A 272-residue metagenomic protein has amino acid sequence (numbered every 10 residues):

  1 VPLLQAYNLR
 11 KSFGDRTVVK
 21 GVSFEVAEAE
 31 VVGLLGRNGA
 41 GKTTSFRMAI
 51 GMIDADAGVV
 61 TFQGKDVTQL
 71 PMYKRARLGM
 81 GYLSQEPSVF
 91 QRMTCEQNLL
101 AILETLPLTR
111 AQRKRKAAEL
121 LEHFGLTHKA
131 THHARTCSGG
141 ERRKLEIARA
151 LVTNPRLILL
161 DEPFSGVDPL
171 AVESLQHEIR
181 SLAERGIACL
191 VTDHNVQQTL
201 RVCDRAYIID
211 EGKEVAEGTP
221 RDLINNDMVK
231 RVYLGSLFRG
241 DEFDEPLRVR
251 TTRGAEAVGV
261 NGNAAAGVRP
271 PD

Functional and structural regions predicted by a protein language model:
L35-R37: The feature captures the beta-strand-to-loop junction immediately N-terminal to the Walker
I50: Helix-to-loop junction immediately C-terminal to a conserved catalytic motif
G58-K65, L78, K116: Conserved ABC transporter NBD signature motif
L100, A111-K129, H177-R180: Conserved ABC ATPase "signature" region
H133-C137, E141: Conserved ABC ATPase signature
N154: Conserved catalytic motifs of ABC-family nucleotide-binding domains
